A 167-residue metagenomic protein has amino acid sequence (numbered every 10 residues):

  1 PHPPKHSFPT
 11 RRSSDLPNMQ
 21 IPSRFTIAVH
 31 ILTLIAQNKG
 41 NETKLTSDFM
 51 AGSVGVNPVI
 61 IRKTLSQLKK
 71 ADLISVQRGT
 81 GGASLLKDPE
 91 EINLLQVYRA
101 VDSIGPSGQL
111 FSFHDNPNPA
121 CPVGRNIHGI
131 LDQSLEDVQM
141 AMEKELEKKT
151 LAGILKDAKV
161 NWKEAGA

Functional and structural regions predicted by a protein language model:
P1-S13: Short, small-residue-biased leader/transition segments that mark boundaries at the very start of proteins
P17-L32: Short alpha-helical segments that sit at the start of domains
K44-G55: A short alpha-helical element within helix-turn-helix/winged-helix DNA-binding domains across DNA-binding proteins
M50, T64-A71: Basic amphipathic alpha-helical segments that dock to polyanions
V59: Key DNA-contact positions within bacterial/archaeal DNA-binding proteins
A71-T80, S84-L86: Beta-hairpin "wing" of winged helix-turn-helix
P89-D115: Conserved segment of winged-helix/HTH DNA-binding domains
L110-A167: C-terminal regulatory/oligomerization modules of transcriptional regulators
